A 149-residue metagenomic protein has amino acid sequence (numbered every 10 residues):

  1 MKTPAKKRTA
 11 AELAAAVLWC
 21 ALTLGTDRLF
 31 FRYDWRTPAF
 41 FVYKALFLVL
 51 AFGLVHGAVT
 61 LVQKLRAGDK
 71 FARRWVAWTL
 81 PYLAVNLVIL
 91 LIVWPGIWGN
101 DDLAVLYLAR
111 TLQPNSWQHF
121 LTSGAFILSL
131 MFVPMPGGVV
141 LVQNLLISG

Functional and structural regions predicted by a protein language model:
M1-R8, A58-R74: Membrane-interfacial, low-structure loops and terminal tails that flank and connect transmembrane helices in multi-pass
A11, R36-A39, K70-A77, P81 (+1 more regions): Membrane-interface starts of transmembrane alpha-helices
E12-F30, Y43-H56, A72-W98: Transmembrane signal-anchor helices characteristic of membrane glycosylation enzymes that use polyprenol
D34-Y43, A104-L108: Non-cytosolic membrane-interface motifs at loop->transmembrane helix junctions
F52-Q63, F126, L130: Hydrophobic transmembrane alpha-helices
G53, L141-G149: Transmembrane-helix motifs of polytopic, lipid-linked glycan transferases
L61-L65, A77-N86, R110-T111: Short, mixed-charge, low-aromatic patches
V93-V105, Q113-L128, V133-G138, L146: Extracytoplasmic catalytic/substrate-binding loops of multi-pass membrane glycan-assembly enzymes
